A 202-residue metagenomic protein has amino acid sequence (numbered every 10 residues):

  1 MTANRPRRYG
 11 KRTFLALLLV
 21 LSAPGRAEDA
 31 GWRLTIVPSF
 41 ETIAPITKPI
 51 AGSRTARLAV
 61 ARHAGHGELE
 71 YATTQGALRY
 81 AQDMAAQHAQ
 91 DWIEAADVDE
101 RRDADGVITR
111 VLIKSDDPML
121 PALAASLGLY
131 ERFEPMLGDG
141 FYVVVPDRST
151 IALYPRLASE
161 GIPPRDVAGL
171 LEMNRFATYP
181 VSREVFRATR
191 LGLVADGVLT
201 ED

Functional and structural regions predicted by a protein language model:
M1-R8: N-terminal secretory signal peptides that target proteins for export/translocation
G10, F14-A16: N-terminal export leaders
L18-G25: Hydrophobic h-region of N-terminal signal peptides that target proteins for export in Gram-negative bacteria
E28-P118: Charged, alpha-helical interface segments at or near domain boundaries
I93, E134-D139, M173-V181: Structural alpha-beta junctions
A96-R101, G140-V144, V181-E184: Flexible, glycine/charged-enriched surface loops at secondary-structure junctions
S115-R165: Intrinsically disordered, low-complexity segments enriched in Gly and acidic/Ser/Thr residues that form flexible
D147-D202: C-terminal structured domains
